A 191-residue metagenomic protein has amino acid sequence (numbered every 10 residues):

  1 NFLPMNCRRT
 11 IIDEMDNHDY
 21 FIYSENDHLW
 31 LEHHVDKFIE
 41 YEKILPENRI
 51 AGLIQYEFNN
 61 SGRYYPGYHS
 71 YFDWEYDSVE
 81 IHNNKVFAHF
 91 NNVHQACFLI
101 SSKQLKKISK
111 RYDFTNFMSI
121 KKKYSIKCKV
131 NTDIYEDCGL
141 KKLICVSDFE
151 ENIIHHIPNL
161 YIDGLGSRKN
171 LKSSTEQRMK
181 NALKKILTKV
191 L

Functional and structural regions predicted by a protein language model:
N1-C7, W30, V93, Y124-K127: Phosphate/oxyanion-binding active-site loops and adjacent basic polyanion-contact surfaces
N1-D19: Active-site-proximal specificity loops/subdomain of glycosyltransferases
N1-L3, F58-N60, E151-I153: A short acidic, often aromatic-flanked loop/helix-cap motif at beta-alpha or helix-coil junctions that lines enzyme
H18, P46-I50, L140: Short, high-confidence coil segments that cap the C-terminus of an alpha-helix and link into the following beta-strand
H18-L29: Short beta-strand-to-loop acidic/aromatic patch adjacent to the donor-nucleotide binding site
L31-N116: Conserved catalytic core of nucleotide-sugar-dependent glycosyltransferases
S102, K110-L191: C-terminal catalytic/acceptor-binding lobe
